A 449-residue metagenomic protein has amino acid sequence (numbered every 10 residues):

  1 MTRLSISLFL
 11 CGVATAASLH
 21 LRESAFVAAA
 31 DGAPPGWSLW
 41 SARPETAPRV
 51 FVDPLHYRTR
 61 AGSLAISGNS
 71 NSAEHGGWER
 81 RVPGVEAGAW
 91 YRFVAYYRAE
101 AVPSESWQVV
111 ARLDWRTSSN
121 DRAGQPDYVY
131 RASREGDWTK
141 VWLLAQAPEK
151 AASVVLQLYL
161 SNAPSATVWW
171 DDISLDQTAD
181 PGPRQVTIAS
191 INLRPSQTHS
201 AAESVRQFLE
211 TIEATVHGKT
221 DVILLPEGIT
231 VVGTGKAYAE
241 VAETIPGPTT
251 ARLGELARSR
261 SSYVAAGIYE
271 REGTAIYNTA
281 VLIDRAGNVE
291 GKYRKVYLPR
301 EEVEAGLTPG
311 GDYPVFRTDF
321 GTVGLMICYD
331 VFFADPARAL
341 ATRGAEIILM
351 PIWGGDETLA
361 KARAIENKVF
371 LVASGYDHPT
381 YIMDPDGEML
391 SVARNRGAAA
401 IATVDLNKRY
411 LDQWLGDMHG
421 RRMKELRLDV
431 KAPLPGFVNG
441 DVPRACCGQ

Functional and structural regions predicted by a protein language model:
S7-A17: Hydrophobic h-region of N-terminal signal peptides that target proteins for export in Gram-negative bacteria
T15-T187: Extracellular and organelle-lumenal recognition/adhesion modules and their flexible linkers in secreted
G124, W169, G291, L390-S391: A structural microfeature
G136, W142-L144, V315, G375-Q449: C-terminal beta-strand edge segments of enzyme domains
A179-I188, V315-G324, I347: Beta-strand-turn-beta hairpins that frame and shape the catalytic cleft of phosphate-ester-processing enzymes
A202-R206, E210-R285, R338, G354-A362 (+1 more regions): Cys-nucleophile CN-hydrolase/nitrilase-fold catalytic domain and related Cys-dependent amidase chemistry that acts on
I245-V264, T322, C328-D405: CN hydrolase (nitrilase-like) catalytic-core segments centered on the catalytic cysteine and neighboring Lys/Glu
R271-R343, T358, A362, E366: Active-site catalytic loop in hydrolytic enzyme cores
